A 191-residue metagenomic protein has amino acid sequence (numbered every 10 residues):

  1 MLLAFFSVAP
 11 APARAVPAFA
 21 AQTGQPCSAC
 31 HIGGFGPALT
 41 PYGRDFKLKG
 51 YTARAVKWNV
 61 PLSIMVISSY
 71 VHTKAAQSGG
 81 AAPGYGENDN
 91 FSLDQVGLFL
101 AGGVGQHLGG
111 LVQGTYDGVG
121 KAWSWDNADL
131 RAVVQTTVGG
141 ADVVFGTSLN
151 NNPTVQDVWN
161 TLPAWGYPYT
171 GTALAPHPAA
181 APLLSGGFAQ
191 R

Functional and structural regions predicted by a protein language model:
M1-S7: Bacterial N-terminal signal peptides
V8-A15: Sec/Tat signal peptide C-region and signal peptidase I cleavage site
V16, G24: Residues immediately within or flanking Cys/His clusters that coordinate Zn2+ in small zinc-binding modules
Q25-G34: The canonical Cys-X-X-Cys-His
P37-S63: Gly/Gly-Pro-rich "capping" loops immediately C-terminal to redox-active cysteine motifs in periplasmic/lumenal
A38-T40, L62-T73, Y85-R191: Outer membrane beta-barrel
A76-G80: Short acidic, glycine/proline-rich loop/turn micro-motifs
